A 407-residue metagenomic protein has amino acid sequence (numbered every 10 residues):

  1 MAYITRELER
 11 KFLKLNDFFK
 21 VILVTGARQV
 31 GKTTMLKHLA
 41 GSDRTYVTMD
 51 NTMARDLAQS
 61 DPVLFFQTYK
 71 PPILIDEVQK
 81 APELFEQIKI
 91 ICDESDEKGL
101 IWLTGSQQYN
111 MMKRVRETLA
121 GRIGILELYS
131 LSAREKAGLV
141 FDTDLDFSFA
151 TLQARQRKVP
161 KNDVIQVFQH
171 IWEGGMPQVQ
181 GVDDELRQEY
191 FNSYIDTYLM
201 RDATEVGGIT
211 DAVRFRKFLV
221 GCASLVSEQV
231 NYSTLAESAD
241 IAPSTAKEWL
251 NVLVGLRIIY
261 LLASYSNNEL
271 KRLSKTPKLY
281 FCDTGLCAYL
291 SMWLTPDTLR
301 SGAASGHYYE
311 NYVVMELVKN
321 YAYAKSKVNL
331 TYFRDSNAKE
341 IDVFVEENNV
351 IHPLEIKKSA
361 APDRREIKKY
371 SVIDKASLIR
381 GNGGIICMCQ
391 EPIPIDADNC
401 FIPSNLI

Functional and structural regions predicted by a protein language model:
M1-Q29, T33-M49, P71, N251-V252 (+2 more regions): A cross-kingdom feature that marks ATP-driven nucleic-acid transaction machinery
R44-P72: Short glycine-rich substrate-engagement loop in P-loop NTPases that contacts/grips substrate
T68-L84: Conserved P-loop NTPase "ATPase switch" module shared by AAA+ and STAND
E86-Y109, R116-E117: Conserved catalytic/switch belt of AAA+ P-loop NTPases
T104-Q108, R114, Y129-L131, C387-Q390: A short beta-strand-to-loop transition that corresponds to the Sensor-1 phosphate-sensing loop of AAA+ P-loop ATPases
Y109-I125, G138-D142: Short regulatory helix/loop adjacent to the ATP-binding pocket of P-loop NTPases
G138-E316, T331: Interdomain hinge/linker elements that couple catalytic modules in large macromolecular machines
